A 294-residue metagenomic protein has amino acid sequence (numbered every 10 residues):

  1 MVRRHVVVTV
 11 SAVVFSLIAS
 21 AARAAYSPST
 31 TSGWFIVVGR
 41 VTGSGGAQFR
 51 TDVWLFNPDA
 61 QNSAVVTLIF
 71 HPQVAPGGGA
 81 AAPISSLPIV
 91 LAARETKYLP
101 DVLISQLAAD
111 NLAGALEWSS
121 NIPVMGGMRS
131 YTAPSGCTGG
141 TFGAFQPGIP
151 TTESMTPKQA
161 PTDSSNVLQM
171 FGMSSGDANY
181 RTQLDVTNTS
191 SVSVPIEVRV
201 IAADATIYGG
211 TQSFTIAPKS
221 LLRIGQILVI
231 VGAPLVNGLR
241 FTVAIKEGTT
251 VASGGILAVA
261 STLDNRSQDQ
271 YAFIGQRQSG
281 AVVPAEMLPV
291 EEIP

Functional and structural regions predicted by a protein language model:
M1-H5: Positively charged n-region of N-terminal signal peptides that target proteins for export
T9-I18: Bacterial N-terminal signal peptides
A22-P294: Gly/Pro-rich, tryptophan- and cysteine-flecked surface segments typical of secreted/extracellular proteins
